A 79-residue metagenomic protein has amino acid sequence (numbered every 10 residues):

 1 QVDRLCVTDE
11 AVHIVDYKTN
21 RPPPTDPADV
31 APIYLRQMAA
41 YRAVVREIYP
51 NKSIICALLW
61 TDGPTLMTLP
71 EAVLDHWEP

Functional and structural regions predicted by a protein language model:
Q1-P79: Structural signature of nuclease core domains in nucleic-acid processing machines
